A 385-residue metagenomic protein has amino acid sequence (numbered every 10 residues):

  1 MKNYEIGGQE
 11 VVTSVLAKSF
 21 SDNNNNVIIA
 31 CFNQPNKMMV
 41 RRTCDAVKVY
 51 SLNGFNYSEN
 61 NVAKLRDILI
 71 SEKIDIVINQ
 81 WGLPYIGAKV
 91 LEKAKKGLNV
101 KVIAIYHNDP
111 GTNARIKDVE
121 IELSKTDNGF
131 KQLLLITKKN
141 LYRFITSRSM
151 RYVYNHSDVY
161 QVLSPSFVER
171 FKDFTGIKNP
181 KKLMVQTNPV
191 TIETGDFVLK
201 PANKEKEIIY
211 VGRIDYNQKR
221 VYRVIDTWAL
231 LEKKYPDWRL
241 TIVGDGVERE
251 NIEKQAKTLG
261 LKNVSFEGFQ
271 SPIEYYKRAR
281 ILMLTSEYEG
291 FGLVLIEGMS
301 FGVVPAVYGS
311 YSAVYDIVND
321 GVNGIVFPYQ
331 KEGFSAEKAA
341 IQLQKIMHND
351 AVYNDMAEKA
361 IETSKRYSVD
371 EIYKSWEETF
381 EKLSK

Functional and structural regions predicted by a protein language model:
K2-G7, T13, S19-Y57, F167 (+1 more regions): N-terminal strand-loop element at the rim of the active site of nucleotide-sugar-dependent glycosyltransferases
E10-V15, K206, D215-L230, V247-E253: A conserved mid-protein helix/loop that constitutes part of the nucleotide-sugar donor-binding site
N79-I86, Y106-D109: Short His-centered aromatic/hydrophobic patch
K139-K182, I192: A short, active-site helix/loop in glycosyltransferases that binds the activated sugar's phosphate group
E250-F269: Nucleotide-activated donor-binding/catalytic signature segment of Leloir-type glycosyltransferases, i.e., the conserved
E287: Aromatic "clamp/platform" in nucleotide-sugar-dependent glycosyltransferases that forms part of the donor/acceptor
V304-Y308, V318: Short hydrophobic beta-strand element within catalytic cores of glycosyltransferases and related nucleotide-activated
Y315-Q344, A351: Change "using UDP/GDP/dTDP sugars" to "using nucleotide sugars
